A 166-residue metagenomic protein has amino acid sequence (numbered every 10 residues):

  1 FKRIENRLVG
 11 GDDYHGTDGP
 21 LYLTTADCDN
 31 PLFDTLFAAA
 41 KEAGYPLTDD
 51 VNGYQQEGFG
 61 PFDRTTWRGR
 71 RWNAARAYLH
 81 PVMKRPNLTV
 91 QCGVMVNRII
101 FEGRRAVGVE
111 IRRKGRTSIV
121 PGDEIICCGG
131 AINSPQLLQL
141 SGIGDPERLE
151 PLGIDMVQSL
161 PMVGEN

Functional and structural regions predicted by a protein language model:
F1-A106, E110-R112: Conserved redox-cofactor binding core of oxidoreductases
I99, G108-N166: Glycine-rich loop(s) and the adjacent beta-strand/alpha-helix scaffold that form part
